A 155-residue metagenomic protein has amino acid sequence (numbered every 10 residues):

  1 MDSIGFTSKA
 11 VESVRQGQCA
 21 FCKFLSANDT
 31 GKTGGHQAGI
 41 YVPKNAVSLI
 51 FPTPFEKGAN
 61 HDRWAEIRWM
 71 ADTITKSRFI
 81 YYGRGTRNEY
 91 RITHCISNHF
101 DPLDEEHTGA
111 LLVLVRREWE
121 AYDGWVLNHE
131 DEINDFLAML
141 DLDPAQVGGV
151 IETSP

Functional and structural regions predicted by a protein language model:
M1-P155: Intrinsically disordered, charged low-complexity linkers and terminal tails that flank or connect structured domains
